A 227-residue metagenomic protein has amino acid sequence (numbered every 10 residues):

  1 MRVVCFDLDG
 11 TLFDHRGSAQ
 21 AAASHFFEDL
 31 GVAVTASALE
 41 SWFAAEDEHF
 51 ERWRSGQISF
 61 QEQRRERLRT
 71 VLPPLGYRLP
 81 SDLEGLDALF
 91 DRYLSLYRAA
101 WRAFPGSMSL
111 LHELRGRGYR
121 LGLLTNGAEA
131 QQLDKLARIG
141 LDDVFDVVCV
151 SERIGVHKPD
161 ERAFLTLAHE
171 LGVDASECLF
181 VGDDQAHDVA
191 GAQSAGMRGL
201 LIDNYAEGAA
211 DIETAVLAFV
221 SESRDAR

Functional and structural regions predicted by a protein language model:
M1-L8, L12-P105: N-terminal helical cap/lid subdomain that shapes the substrate entry/recognition surface in HAD-like hydrolases
M1-V4, V32, M108, H112-E113 (+1 more regions): Asp-based, Mg2+/Mn2+-dependent phosphohydrolase catalytic module
H25-D29, L110-R117: A short, Lys/Arg-enriched amphipathic alpha-helix followed by its capping loop at the start of a domain
A36-E40, F90-R92, G116-Y119, V148-V150 (+1 more regions): A generic short-segment signal for beta-strand/edge and adjacent turn/coil regions
A44, S95, R115, L179-F180: Generic detector of short alpha-helix boundary/capping microenvironments and adjacent low-complexity segments
R92-A100, G116-G118, Q131, V173: Conserved acidic, metal-coordinating active-site core of Asp-based, Mg2+-dependent phosphoryl-transfer enzymes
